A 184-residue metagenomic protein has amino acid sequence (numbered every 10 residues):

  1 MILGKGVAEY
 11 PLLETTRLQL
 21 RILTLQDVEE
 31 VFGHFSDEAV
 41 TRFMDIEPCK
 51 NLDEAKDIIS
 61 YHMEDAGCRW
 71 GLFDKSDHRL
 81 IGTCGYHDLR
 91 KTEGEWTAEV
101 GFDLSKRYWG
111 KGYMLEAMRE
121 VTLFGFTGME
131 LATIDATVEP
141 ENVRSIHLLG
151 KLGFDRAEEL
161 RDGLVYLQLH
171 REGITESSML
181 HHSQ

Functional and structural regions predicted by a protein language model:
M1-R42, R69, F73-Q184: Acyl-donor (CoA/ACP) binding surface of acyl/acetyltransferases
A39-S60: Conserved GNAT-fold acetyl-CoA-binding loop/helix
N51-D53, A66, Q168: A short hydrophobic/aromatic micro-motif that marks alpha-helical segments and, especially, helix-coil
I59-F73: A short helix-loop-beta-strand connector motif used in the catalytic cores of GNAT acetyltransferases and, in some
